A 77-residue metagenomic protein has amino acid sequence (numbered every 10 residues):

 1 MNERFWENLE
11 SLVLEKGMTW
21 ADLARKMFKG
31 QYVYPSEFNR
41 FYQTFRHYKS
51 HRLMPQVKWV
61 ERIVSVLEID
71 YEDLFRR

Functional and structural regions predicted by a protein language model:
M1-M27: A short, Lys/Arg-rich alpha-helix, primarily the initiator
E7, M18, R40, P55-K58: Residue-level signal for the short linker/turn that defines the boundary of a DNA-recognition helix
R25, R76-R77: Phosphate-coordinating loops and pocket residues in cytosolic domains that bind phosphorylated ligands
M27-G30, E68: A short, basic/aromatic helix-end/turn motif that makes direct DNA contacts
K29-P55: Recognition helix of helix-turn-helix/homeodomain-like DNA-binding domains that insert into the DNA major groove
Q56-D73: DNA major-groove recognition helix of helix-turn-helix/homeodomain DNA-binding modules
